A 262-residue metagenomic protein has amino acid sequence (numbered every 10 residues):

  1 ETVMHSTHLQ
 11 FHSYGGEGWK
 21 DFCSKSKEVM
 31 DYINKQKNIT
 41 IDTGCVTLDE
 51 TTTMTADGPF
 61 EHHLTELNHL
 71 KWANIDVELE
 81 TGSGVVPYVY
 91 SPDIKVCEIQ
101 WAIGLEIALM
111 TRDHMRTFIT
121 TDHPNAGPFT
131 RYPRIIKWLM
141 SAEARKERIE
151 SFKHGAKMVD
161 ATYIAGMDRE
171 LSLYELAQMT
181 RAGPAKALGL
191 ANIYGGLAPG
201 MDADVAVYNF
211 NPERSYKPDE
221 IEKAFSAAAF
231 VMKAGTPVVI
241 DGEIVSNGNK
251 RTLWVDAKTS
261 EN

Functional and structural regions predicted by a protein language model:
E1-T117: Histidine/acidic residue-rich metal-binding segments in metalloenzymes
M110-T117, G127-N262: Active-site microenvironment of metallo-dependent hydrolases
T120: Generic enzyme active-site microenvironment
H123: Active-site metal-binding loops of divalent metal-dependent hydrolases
